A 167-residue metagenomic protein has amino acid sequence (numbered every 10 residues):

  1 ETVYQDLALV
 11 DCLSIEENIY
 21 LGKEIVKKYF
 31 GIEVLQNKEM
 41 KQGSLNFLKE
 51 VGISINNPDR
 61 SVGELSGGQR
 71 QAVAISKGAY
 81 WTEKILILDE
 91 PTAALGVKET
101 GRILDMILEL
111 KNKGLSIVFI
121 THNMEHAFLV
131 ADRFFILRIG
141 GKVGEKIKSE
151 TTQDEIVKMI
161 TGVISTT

Functional and structural regions predicted by a protein language model:
E1-T167: Glycine-rich phosphate-binding loops of nucleotide-dependent enzymes
